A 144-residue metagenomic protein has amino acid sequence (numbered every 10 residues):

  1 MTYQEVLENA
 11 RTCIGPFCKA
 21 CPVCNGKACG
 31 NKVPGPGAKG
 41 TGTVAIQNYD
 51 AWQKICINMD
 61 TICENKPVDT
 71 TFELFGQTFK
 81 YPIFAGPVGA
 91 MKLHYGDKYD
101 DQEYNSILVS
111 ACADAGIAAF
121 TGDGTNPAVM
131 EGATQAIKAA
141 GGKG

Functional and structural regions predicted by a protein language model:
T2-F79: An N-cap/entry alpha-helix motif that binds or orients negatively charged groups
V68-D69, N105-S106, A118, M130: Metallocofactor- and cofactor-centric catalytic cores in central/energy metabolism, strongly enriched
Q77-T78, V109, A113-D114, A133-G141: Acidic (Asp/Glu)-rich catalytic clusters
I83-G86, I117-G122, K143-G144: Hydrophobic faces of well-ordered beta-strands that scaffold small-molecule active sites in alpha/beta enzyme cores
F84-D101: Active-site mouth loops of central-metabolism enzymes
G89-K92, A118-A119, T125-A128: A short acidic, glycine/proline-enriched capping/turn motif at secondary-structure boundaries, especially helix N-cap
D101-Q102, G124-I137: Active-site-adjacent beta->alpha loops and helix N-cap segments on the catalytic face of soluble alpha/beta enzymes
I107-D123: Catalytic domains of carbohydrate-active enzymes, especially glycoside hydrolases
